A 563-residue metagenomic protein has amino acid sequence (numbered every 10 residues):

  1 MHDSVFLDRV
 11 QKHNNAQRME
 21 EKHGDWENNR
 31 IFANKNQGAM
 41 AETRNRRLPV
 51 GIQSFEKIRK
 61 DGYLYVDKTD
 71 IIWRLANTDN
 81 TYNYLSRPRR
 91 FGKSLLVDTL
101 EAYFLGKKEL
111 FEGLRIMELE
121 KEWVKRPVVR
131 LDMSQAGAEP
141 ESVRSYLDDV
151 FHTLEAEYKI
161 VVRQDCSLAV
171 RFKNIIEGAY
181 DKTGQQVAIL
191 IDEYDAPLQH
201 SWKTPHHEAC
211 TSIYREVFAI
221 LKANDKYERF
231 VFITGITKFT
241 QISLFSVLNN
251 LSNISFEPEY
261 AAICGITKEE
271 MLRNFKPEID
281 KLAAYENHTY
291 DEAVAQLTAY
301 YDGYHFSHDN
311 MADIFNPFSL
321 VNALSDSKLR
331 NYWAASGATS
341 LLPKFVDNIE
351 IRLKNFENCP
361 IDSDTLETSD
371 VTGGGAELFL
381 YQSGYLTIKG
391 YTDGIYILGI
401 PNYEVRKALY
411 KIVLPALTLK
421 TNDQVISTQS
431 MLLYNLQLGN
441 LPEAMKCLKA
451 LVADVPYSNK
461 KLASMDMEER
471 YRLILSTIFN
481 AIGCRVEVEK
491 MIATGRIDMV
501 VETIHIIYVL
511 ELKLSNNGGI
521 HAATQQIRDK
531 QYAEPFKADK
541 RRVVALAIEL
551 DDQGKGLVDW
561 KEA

Functional and structural regions predicted by a protein language model:
S4-R9, H13-R18, E27-K35: Short, positively charged and aromatic/hydrophobic N-terminal segments
E21-K22, E27-M467, I482-C484: Phosphate-binding site recognition
A179-T183, I478-I504: Active-site metal-binding core of divalent-cation-utilizing nuclease and nuclease-like domains
A188, I506-Y508, V544: Structural motif
E208-Y214, L514-A533: Mg2+/Mn2+-dependent nuclease catalytic core
V217-N224, L378-L386, S476-A481, Q526-L546: Metal-dependent nuclease catalytic cores in nucleic-acid-processing enzymes, especially RNase H-like/related
L475, M499-N516, K530: Conserved catalytic cores of phosphodiester-cleaving nucleases, focusing on short active-site segments
P535, D539-A563: Domain-level recognition of nuclease-like catalytic cores that cleave nucleotide substrates
